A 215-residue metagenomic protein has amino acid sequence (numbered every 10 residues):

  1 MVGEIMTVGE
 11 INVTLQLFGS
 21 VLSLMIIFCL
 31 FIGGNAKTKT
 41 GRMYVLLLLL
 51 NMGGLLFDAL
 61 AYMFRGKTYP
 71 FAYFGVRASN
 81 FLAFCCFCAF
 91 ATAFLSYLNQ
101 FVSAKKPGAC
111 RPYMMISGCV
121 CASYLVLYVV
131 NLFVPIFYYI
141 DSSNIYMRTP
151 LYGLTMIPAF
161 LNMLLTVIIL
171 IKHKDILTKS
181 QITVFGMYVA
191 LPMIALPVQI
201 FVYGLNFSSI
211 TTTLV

Functional and structural regions predicted by a protein language model:
V2-M25, G153: Hydrophobic transmembrane alpha-helical segments in integral membrane proteins
V2-M6, R65-V76, Y139-S143: Membrane-interface interhelical loops and short amphipathic "cap" helices that link adjacent transmembrane segments
M6-E10, F74-C86, N144-M156: Short aromatic-rich membrane-water interface segments that cap or initiate transmembrane helices in multi-pass membrane
T14-Y97, M115-V134, F185-I200: Hydrophobic alpha-helical transmembrane segments of multi-pass membrane proteins
M25-F31, A93-Y97, M156-I176: Alpha-helical transmembrane segments in multipass membrane proteins, preferentially the mid-helix core
F31-V45, N99-Y113, L170-Q181: Membrane-interface helix-boundary motifs at transmembrane edges
A93-S96, F101-L161: Membrane-proximal helix-loop-helix units in multi-pass membrane proteins
I168-V215: Interfacial "cap-and-anchor" motif at the non-cytosolic start of specific transmembrane alpha-helices
